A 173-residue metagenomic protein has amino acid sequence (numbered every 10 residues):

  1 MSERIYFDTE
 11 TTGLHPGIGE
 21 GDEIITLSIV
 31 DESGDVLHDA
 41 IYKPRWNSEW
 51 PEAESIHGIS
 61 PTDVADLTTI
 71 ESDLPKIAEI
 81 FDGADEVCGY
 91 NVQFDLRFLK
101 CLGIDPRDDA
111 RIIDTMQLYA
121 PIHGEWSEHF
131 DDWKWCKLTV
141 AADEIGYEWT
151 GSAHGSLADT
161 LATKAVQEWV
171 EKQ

Functional and structural regions predicted by a protein language model:
M1-D109, W135-G151: Conserved non-catalytic scaffold segment of RNase H-like nuclease domains
S2, E144, T150, L157-Q173: Acidic two-metal-ion nuclease catalytic site recognized across multiple nuclease folds, prominently DnaQ/RNase D-T
T9-T12, T115, T163: Ser/Thr-centric signal marking residues that sit in or immediately flank functional binding/regulatory motifs
W46-S48, L118-P121, S156: A short acidic, often aromatic-flanked loop/helix-cap motif at beta-alpha or helix-coil junctions that lines enzyme
I113-W133: Short alpha-helix plus adjacent loop in nuclease-associated cores
